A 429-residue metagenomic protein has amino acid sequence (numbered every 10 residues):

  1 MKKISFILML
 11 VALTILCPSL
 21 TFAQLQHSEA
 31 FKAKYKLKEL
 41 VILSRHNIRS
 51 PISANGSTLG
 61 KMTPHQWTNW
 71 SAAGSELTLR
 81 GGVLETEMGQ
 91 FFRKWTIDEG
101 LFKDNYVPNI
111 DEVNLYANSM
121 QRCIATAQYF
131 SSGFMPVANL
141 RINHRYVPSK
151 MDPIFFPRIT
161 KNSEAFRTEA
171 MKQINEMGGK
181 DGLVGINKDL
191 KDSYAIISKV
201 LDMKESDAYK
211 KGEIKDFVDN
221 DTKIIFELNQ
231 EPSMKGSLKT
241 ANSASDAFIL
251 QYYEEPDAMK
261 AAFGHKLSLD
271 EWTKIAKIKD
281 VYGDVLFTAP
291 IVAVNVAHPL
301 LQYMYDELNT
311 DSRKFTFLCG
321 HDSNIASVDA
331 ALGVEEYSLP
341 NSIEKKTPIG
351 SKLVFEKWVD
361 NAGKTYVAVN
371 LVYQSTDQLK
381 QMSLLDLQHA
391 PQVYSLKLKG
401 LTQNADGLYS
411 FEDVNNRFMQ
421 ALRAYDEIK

Functional and structural regions predicted by a protein language model:
M1-M9: Bacterial N-terminal signal peptides that target proteins for export
L8-P18: Bacterial N-terminal signal peptides
Q24-E112, N118-T316, G320-K429: Signature for phosphate-centric chemistry
